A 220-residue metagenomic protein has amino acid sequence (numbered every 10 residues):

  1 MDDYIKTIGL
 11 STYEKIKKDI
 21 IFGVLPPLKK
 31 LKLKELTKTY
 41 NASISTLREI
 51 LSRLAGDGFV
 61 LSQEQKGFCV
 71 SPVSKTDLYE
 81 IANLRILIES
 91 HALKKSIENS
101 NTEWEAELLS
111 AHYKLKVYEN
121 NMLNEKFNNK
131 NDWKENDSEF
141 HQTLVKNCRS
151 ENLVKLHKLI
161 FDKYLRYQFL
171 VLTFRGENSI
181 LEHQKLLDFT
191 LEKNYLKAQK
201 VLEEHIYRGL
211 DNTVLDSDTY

Functional and structural regions predicted by a protein language model:
M1-D2, L196-Y220: C-terminal effector-binding regulatory domain of bacterial HTH transcription factors
M1-E98, D218-Y220: Short linear motifs at protein or domain termini
T7, G176-E177: Short helix-capping and inter-helix turn/linker motifs at the boundaries of alpha-helical repeat units
I21, L25-P26, I160-F174: A short, hydrophobic/aromatic-rich structural module that often spans a beta strand with its adjoining loop
S52, I97, V145-R149, D211: Amphipathic alpha-helical interaction elements
L61-Q63, D137, N178-I180: Short, flexible turn/loop "capping" segments at secondary-structure junctions
S74, N101, K193-N194: Acidic/polar helix N-cap motif
T102-F169, L181-D188, K197-R208: Conserved amphipathic alpha-helical segments that form helical-bundle/coiled-coil interaction surfaces
